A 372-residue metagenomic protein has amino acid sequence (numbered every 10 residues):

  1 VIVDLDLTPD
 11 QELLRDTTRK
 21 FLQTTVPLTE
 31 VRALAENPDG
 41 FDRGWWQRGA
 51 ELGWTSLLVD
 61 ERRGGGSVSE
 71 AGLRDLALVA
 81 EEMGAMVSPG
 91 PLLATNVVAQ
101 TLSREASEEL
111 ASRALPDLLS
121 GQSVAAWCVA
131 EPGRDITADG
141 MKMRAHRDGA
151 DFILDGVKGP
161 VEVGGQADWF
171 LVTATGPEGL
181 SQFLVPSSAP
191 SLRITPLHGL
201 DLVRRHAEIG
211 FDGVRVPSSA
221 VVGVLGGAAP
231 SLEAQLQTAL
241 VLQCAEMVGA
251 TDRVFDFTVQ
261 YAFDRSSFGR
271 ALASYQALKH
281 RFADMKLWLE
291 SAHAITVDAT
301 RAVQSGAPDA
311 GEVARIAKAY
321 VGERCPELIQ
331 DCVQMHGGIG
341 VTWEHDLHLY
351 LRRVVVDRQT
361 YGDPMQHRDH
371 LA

Functional and structural regions predicted by a protein language model:
V1-M86, E105-L110, D117, G121 (+2 more regions): Alpha-helical interface subdomain recognition
E70-A71, T137-D139, V163-A167: Short glycine/proline-enriched turns and hinge-like loops at secondary-structure junctions
S88-E109: N-terminal glycine-rich flavin-associated loop
S103-A106, H146, V172-T175, L184-S187 (+1 more regions): Short beta-strand-to-turn element immediately C-terminal to the catalytic PLP-Schiff-base lysine in fold type I
G121-P132: A short, Trp-centered hydrophobic/proline-enriched beta-strand micro-motif
I136, G140-K142, P160-V161, P186-G223: Flexible, small-/acidic-enriched active-site or ligand-binding loops
T137-D155: Cytochrome P450 C-terminal beta-domain/meander region
D155-R193: A short core secondary-structure module
